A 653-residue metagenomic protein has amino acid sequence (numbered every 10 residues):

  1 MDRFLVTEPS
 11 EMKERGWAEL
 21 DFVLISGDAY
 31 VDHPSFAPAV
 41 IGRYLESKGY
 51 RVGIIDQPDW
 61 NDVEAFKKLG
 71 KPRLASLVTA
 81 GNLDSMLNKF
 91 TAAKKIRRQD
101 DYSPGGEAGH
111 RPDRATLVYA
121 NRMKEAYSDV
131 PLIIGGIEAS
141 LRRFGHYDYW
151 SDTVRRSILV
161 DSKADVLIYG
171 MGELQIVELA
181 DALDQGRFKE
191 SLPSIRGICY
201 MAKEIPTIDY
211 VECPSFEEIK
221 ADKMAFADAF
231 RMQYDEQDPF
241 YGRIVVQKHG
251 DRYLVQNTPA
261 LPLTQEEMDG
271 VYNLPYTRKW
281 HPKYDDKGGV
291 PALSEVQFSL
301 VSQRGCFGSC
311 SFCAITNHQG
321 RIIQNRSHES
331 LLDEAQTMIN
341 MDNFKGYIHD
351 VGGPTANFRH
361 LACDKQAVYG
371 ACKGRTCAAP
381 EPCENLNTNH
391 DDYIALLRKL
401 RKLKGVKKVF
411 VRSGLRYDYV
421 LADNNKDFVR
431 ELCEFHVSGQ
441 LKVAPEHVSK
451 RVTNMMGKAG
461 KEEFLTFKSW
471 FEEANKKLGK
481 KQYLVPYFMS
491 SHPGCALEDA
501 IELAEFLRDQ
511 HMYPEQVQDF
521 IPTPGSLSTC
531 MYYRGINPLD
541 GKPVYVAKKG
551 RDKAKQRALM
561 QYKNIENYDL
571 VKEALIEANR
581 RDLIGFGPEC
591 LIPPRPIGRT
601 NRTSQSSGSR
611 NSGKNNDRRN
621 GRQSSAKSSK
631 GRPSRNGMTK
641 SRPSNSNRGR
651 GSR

Functional and structural regions predicted by a protein language model:
M1-E19, A29, M224-S299: N-terminal [4Fe-4S]-dependent radical SAM core
L24, I55, D59-W60, T337-V485 (+1 more regions): Conserved SAM/AdoMet-binding glycine-rich loop
I25-Y30, K287-A314, Y347: N-terminal pre-triad scaffold of radical SAM enzymes
A29, A37, D56-H249, Q256-N257: Glycine-rich beta-alpha loop elements in corrinoid/cobalamin-binding modules across cobalamin-dependent enzymes
N61, E190-D238, D251, A260-L263 (+6 more regions): Terminal amphipathic helices with adjacent charged low-complexity linkers/tails
D84-A93, L141-R143, E173-E178, A202-T207 (+8 more regions): Flexible glycine/acidic-rich beta-alpha junction loops that bind and position SAM and/or redox cofactors in anaerobic
D165, V271, C306, C310 (+4 more regions): Conserved, mostly hydrophobic/aromatic
N601-R653: Intrinsically disordered, Lys/Arg-rich low-complexity segments
